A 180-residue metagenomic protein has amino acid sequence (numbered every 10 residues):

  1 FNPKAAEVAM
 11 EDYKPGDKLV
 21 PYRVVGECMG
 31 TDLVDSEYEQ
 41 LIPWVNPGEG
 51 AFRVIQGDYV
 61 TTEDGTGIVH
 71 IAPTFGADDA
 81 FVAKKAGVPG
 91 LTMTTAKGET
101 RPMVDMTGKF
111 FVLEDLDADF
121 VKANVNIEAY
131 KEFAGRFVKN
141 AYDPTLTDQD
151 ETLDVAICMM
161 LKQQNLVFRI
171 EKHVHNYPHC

Functional and structural regions predicted by a protein language model:
F1-C180: Non-cofactor substrate-recognition interfaces
